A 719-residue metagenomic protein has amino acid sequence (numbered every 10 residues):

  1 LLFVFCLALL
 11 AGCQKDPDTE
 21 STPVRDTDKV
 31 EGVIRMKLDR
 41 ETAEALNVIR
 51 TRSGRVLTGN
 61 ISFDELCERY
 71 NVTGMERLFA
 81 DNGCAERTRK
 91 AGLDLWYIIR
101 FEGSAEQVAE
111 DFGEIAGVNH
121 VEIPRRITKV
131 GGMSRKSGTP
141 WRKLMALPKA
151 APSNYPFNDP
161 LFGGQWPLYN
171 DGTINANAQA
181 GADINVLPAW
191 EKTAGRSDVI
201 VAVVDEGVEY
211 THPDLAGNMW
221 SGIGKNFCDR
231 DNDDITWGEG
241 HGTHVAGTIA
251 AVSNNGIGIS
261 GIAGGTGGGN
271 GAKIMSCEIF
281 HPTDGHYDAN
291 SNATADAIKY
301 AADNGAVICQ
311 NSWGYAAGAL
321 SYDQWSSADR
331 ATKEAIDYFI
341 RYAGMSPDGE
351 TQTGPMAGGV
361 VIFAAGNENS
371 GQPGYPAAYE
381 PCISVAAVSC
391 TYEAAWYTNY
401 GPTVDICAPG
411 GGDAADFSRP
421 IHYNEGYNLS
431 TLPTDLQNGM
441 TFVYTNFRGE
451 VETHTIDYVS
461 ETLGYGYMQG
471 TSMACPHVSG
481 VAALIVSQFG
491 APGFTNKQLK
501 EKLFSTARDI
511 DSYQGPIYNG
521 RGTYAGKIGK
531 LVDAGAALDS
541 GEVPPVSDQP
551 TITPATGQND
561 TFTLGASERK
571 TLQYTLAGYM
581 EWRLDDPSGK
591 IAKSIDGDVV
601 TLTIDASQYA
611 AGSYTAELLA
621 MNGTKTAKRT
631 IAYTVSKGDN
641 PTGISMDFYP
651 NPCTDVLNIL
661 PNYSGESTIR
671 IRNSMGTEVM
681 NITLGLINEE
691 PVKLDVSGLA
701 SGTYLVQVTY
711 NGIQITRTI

Functional and structural regions predicted by a protein language model:
F3-V4, E581-S588, A610-M621, A627 (+3 more regions): C-terminal outer-membrane/trafficking sorting elements
A85-D94, G113-V199, P213-D214, Y458: Protease zymogen maturation seam
N119, G181-D231, T243-H244, T248 (+2 more regions): Acidic-leg catalytic submotif of subtilisin-like serine proteases
E191, G195-S197, E206, R230 (+7 more regions): Substrate-binding/access-modulating region of protease and related hydrolase catalytic domains
D205, G374-A483: Extracellular S/T/G-rich loop segment that most often corresponds to the catalytic His/Ser-adjacent loop
E206-I235, V252, G265-G285, Q324 (+2 more regions): Peri-catalytic substrate-binding/gating loops that frame the active-site cleft of hydrolases
K299, A306-Q310, G358-G359, C382 (+2 more regions): C-terminal subdomain of the subtilisin-like protease fold in secreted/lumenal serine endopeptidases
G541-G557, K628-Y649: Residue-level detector of functionally pivotal "anchor" positions at catalytic/ligand-binding pockets or at interdomain
